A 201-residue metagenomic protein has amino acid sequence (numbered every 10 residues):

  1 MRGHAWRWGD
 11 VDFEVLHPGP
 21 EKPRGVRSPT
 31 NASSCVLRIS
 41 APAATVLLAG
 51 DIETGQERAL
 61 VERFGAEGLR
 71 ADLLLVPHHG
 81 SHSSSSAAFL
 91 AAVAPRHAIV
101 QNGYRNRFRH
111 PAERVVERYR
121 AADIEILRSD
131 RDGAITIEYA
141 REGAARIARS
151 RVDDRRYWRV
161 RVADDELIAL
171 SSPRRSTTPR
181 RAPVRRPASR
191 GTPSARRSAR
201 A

Functional and structural regions predicted by a protein language model:
M1-A201: Non-globular, low-confidence helical/coil segments that flank catalytic cores
